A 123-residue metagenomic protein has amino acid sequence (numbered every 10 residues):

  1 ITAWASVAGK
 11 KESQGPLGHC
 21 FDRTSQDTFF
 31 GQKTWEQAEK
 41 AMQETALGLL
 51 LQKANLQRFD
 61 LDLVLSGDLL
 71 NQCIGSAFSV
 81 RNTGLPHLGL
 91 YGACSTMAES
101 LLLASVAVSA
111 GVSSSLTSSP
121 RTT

Functional and structural regions predicted by a protein language model:
I1-L88: Conserved "HGTGT" condensation-loop signature of ketosynthase/thiolase-family condensing enzymes that catalyze
T2, G67, L116-T122: Short beta-strand segments
P16, S79, S115-L116, T122: Residue-level detector of alpha-helical recognition elements and their boundaries
L70-C73, C94-S95, T123: A short acidic, glycine/proline-enriched capping/turn motif at secondary-structure boundaries, especially helix N-cap
Y91-S119: Active-site-proximal alpha-helical scaffold in enzymes
